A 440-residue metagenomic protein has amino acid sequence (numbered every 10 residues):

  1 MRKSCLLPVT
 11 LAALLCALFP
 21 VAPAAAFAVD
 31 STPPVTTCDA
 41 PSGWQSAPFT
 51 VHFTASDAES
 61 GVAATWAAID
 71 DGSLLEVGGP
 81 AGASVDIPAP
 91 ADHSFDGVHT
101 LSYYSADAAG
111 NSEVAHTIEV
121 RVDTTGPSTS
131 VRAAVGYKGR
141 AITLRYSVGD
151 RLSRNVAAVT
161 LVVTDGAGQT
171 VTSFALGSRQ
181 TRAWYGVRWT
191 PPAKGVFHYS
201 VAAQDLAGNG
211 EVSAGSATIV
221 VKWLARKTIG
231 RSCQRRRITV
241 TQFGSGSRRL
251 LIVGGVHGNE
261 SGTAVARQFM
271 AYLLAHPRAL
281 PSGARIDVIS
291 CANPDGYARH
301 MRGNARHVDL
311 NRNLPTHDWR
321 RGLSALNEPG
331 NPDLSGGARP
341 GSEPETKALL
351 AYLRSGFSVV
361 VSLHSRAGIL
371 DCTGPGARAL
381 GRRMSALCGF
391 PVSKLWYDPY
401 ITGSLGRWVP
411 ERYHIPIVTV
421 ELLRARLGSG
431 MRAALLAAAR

Functional and structural regions predicted by a protein language model:
R2-A28: Secretory targeting and sorting signals
A24-R179, W184-K222: Low-complexity, disordered linker/stalk regions enriched in Pro/Thr/Ser/Gly
K222-T239: Short glycine- and acidic-rich boundary segments immediately preceding or forming the N-terminal edge of structured
S232-C233, S247, L251, S261-L395 (+1 more regions): Active-site/substrate-binding loop(s) of hydrolase catalytic cores
T239-S247: Short beta-strand-to-loop junctions in surface cap/lid or active-site-entrance loops
V256, A292-P294, S365, L422-A425: Active-site metal-binding loops of divalent metal-dependent hydrolases
V360, I369-T373, A379-G381, W396-R440: Active-site-adjacent mobile loop/cap segments within catalytic or ligand-binding domains
